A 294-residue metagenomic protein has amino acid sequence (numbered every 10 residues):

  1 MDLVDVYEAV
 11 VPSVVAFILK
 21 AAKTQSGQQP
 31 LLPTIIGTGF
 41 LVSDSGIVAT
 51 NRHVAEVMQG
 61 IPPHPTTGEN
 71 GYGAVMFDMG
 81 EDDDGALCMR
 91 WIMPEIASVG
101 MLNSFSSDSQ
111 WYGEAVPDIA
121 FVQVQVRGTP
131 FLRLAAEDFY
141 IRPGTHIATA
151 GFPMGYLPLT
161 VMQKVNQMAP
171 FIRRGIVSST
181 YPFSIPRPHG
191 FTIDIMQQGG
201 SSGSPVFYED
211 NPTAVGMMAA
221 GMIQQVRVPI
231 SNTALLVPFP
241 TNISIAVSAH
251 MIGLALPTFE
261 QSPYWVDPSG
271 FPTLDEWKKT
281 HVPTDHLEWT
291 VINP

Functional and structural regions predicted by a protein language model:
M1-E8, N293-P294: N-terminal targeting leaders that route proteins to membranes or the secretory/organellar pathways
D2, G37, A135-A136: A structural connector/turn signal
V10-L32, Q125-R133, T160-P257: Active-site region of chymotrypsin-like
S13-M79, Q125, F139-Y140: Catalytic histidine site
I35-I36, D118, S202: Beta-rich catalytic cores
N70-P186, D194-I195, Y208-D210: Serine endopeptidase catalytic core focused on the charge-relay Asp
F239-P294: PDZ/PDZ-like groove recognition
